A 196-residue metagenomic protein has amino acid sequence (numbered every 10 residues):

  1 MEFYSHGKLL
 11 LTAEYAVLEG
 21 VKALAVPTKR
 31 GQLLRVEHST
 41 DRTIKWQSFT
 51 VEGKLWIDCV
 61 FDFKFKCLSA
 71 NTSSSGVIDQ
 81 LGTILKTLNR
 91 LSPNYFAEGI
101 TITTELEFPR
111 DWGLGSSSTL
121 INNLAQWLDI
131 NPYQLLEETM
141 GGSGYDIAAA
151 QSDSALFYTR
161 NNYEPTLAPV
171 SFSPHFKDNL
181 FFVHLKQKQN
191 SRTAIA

Functional and structural regions predicted by a protein language model:
M1-W112, D153: ATP-binding N-lobe of GHMP and related small-molecule kinases
H6, L10-T28, T43-K45, Q126-A196: ATP-dependent small-molecule kinase catalytic core of the GHMP/sugar-kinase superfamily and closely related
Q47-V51, T119, A196: Short intrinsically disordered coil segments
V77-A168: Gly/Ser-rich oxyanion-binding loop with an adjacent helix/lid that shapes the negatively charged ligand pocket
